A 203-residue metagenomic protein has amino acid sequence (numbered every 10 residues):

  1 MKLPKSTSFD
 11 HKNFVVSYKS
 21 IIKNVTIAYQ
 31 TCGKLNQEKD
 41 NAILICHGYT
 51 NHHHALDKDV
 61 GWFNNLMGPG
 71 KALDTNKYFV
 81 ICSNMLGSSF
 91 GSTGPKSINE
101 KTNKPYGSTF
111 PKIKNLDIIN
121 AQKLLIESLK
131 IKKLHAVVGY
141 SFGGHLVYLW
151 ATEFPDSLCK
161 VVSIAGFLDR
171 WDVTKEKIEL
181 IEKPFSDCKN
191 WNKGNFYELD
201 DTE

Functional and structural regions predicted by a protein language model:
M1-I45: Catalytic-loop region of hydrolases
Q30, K34-N99: N-terminal cap/lid subdomain of alpha/beta-hydrolase-fold enzymes
Q37-E38, N51-L56, G61, G94 (+6 more regions): N-terminal cap/leader regions of alpha/beta-hydrolase-fold enzymes, predominantly small-molecule hydrolases
N65, S88, A121-S128, L149: Residue-level signal for well-ordered alpha-helical scaffold segments within enzymatic catalytic domains
S92-K112: Short acidic, low-complexity segments enriched in Ser/Thr/Gly/Pro
N103-T109, L116-H135: Conserved acidic catalytic loop of the alpha/beta-hydrolase fold
K133-E176: Conserved hydrolase catalytic core segment
S157, S163-E203: Alpha/beta-hydrolase-fold enzymes
